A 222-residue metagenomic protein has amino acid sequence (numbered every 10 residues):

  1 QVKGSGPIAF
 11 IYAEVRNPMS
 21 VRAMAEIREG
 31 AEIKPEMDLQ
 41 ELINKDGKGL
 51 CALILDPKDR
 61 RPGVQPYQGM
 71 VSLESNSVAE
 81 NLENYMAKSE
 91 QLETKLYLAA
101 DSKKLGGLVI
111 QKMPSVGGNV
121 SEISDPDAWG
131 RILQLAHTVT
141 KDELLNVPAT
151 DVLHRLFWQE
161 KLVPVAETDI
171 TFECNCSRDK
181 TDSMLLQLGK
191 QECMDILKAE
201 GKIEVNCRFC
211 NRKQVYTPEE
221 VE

Functional and structural regions predicted by a protein language model:
Q1-A166: Interaction interfaces in information-processing and related assembly proteins
Q134-E222: Cys/His-clustered metal-coordination modules, chiefly Zn-binding fingers
